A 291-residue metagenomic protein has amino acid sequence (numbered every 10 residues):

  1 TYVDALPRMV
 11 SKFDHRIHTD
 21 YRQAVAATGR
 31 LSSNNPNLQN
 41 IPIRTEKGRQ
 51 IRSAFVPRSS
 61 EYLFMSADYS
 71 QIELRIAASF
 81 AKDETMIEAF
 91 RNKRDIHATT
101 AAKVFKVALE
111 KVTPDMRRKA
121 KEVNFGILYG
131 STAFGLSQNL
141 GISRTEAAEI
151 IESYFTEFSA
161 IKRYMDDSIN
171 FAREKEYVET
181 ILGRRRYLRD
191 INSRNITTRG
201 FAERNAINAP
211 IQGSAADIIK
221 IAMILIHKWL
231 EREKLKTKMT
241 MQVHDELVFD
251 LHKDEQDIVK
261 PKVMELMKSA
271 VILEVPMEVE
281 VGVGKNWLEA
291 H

Functional and structural regions predicted by a protein language model:
T1-H291: Conserved catalytic core of nucleotide polymerization and phosphodiester-bond processing enzymes
